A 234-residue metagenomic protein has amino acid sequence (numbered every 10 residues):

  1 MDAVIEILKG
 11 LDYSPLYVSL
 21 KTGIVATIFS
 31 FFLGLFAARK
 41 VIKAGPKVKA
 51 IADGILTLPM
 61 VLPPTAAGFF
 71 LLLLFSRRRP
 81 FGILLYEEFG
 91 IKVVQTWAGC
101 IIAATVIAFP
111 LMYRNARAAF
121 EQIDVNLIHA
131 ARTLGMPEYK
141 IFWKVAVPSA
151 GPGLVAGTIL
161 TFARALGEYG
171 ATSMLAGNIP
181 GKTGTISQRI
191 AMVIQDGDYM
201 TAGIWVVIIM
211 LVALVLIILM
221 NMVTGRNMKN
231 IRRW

Functional and structural regions predicted by a protein language model:
M1-E6, G68-T105, A176-I179: Membrane-interfacial helix termini and adjacent extracytoplasmic/periplasmic loops of multi-pass transporters
D2-L11, M174-L214, I218: Interhelical loop and adjacent transmembrane-helix boundary motif in polytopic membrane transport permeases
L11-V41, T105, T158: Transmembrane alpha-helix signature in integral membrane proteins
V25-L56, F69-L71, A119-E121, L127 (+2 more regions): Transmembrane-helix boundary motif in ABC transporter permease subunits
I28, Y113-A116, F120, D124 (+1 more regions): Transmembrane alpha-helices
V48, P110, R117-I128, R132-T133 (+2 more regions): C-terminal transmembrane helix and the adjacent membrane-cytosol boundary/short C-terminal tail of inner/organellar
L62-G68: Transmembrane alpha-helices and adjacent helix-loop boundaries
S76-P80, G157-M192: Non-cytoplasmic
